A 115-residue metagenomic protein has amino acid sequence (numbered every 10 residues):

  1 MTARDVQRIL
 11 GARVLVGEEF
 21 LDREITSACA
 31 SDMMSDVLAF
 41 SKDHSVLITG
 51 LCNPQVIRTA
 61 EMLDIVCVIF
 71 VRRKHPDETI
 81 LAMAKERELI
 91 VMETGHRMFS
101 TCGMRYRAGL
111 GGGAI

Functional and structural regions predicted by a protein language model:
M1-E18: N-terminal, charge-rich interaction modules
D22-R23, S27, S31-V46, G50-I115: Feature captures the catalytic cores and cofactor-binding loops of soluble hydro-lyases/lyases that act on carboxylate
